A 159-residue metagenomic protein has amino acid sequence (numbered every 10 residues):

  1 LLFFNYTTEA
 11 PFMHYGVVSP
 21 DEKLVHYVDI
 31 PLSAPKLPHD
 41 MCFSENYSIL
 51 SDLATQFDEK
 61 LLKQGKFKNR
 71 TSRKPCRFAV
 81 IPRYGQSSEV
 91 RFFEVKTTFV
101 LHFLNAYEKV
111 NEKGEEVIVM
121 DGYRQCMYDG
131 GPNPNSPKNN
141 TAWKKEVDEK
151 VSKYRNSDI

Functional and structural regions predicted by a protein language model:
L1-I159: Beta-propeller domains
